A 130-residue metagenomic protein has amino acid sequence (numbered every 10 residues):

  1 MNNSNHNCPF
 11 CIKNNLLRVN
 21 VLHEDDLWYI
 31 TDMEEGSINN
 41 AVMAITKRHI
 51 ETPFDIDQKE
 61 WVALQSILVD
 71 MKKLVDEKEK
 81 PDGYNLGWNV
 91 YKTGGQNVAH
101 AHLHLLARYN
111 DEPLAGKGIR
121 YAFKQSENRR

Functional and structural regions predicted by a protein language model:
M1-R130: HIT superfamily nucleotide-processing domains
